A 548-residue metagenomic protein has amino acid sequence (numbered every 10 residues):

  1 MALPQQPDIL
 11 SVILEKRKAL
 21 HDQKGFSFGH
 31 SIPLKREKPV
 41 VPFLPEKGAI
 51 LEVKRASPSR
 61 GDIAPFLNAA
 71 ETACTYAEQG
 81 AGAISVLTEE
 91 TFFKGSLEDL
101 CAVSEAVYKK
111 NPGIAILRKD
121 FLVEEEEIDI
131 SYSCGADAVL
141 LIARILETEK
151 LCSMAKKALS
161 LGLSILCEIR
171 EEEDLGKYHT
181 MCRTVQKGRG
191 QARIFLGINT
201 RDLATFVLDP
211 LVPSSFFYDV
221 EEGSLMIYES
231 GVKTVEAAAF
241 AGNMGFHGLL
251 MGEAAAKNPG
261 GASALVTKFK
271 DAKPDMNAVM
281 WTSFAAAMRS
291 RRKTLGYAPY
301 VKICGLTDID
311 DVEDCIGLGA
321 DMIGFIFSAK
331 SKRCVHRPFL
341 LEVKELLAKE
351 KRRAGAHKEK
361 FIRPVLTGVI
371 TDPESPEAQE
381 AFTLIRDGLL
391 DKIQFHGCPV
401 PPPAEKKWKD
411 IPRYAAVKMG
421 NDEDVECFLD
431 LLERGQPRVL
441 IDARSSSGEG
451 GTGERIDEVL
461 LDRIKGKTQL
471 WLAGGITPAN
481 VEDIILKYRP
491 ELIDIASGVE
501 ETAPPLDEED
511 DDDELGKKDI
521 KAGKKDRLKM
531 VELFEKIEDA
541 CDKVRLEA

Functional and structural regions predicted by a protein language model:
A2-A64: An N-cap/entry alpha-helix motif that binds or orients negatively charged groups
G48-E52, A83-S85, G113-L117, D137-L140 (+13 more regions): Structural preference for beta-strand elements that scaffold enzyme active sites
I50-A70, I114-V123, A143, M226-K233 (+3 more regions): Active-site mouth loops of central-metabolism enzymes
R60-L159, L163-L166, E172-K177, P213-F217 (+1 more regions): N-terminal active-site wall of soluble small-molecule enzyme domains
G82, V86, I130-K150, R189-T205 (+5 more regions): Glycine-rich phosphate-binding active-site loops on the catalytic face of alpha/beta enzymes
V123-G135, E172-V185, E222-G223, Y228-M251 (+9 more regions): Catalytic cores of alpha/beta
R183-D271, R438-S447, G453-L472, I476-A479 (+1 more regions): Active-site/ligand-binding-proximal alpha/beta "capping" segment
P210, S215, D219, G242 (+5 more regions): C-terminal helical cap(s) of enzyme catalytic domains, especially alpha/beta-barrels
